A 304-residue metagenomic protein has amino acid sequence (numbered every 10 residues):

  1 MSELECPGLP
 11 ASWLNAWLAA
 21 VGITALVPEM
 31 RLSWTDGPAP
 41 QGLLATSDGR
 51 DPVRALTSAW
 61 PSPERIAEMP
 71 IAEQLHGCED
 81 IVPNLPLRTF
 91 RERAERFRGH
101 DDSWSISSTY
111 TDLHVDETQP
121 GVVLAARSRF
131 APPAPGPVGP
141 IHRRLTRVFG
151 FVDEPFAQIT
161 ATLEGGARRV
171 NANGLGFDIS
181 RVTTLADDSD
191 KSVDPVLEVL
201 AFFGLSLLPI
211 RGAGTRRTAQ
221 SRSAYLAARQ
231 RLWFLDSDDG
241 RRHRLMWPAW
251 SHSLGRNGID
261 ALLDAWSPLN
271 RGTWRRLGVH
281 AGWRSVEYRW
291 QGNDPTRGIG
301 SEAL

Functional and structural regions predicted by a protein language model:
M1-A161, F177, R181-V182, A201 (+5 more regions): Conserved small-residue
S2-A11, V21, L163, S189-S192 (+3 more regions): Elongated scaffolding segments in large macromolecular assemblies, built predominantly from amphipathic alpha-helices
Q158-I159, L175-G176, Y225-R229: Short amphipathic alpha-helical surface micro-motifs
E164-D178: Active-site-adjacent bridging/hinge elements
R168-V170, D187, G240: A generic structural signal for short, non-catalytic loop/turn and secondary-structure boundary residues
F177-V193: Amphipathic interfacial helices
